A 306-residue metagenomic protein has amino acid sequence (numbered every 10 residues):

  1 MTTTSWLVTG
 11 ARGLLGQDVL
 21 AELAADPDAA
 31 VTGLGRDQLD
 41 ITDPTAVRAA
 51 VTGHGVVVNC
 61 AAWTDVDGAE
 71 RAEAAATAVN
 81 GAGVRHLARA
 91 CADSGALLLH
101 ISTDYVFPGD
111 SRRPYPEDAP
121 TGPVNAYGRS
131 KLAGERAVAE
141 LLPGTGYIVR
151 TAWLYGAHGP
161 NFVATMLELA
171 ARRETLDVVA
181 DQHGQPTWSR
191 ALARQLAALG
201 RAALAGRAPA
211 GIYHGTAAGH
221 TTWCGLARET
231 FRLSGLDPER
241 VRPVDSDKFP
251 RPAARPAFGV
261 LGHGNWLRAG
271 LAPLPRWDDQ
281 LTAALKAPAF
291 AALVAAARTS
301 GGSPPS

Functional and structural regions predicted by a protein language model:
T4-A24: N-terminal Rossmann NAD(P)H-binding glycine-rich loop of SDR-like oxidoreductase domains
T9, L34, C60-A61, L98-T103 (+2 more regions): SDR active-site strand-loop-helix element
G33, L39-G81, A90-A92: NAD(P)H-binding glycine-rich loop region in Rossmannoid oxidoreductase-like domains and their noncatalytic homologs
R71, A78, G83-H86, V106-V149 (+1 more regions): Catalytic helix-loop patch of NAD(P)-dependent Rossmann-fold dehydrogenases
A139-G184, R190-A198: NAD(P)-dependent short-chain dehydrogenase/reductase
L192, L196, G215, L226 (+2 more regions): Non-catalytic, hydrophobic alpha-helical segments
Q195, A202-A253, P288, A292-T299: Mid/C-terminal beta-alpha module of Rossmann-like enzyme folds, strongest in SDR-family dehydrogenases/epimerases
P275-S306: Amphipathic terminal alpha-helices
